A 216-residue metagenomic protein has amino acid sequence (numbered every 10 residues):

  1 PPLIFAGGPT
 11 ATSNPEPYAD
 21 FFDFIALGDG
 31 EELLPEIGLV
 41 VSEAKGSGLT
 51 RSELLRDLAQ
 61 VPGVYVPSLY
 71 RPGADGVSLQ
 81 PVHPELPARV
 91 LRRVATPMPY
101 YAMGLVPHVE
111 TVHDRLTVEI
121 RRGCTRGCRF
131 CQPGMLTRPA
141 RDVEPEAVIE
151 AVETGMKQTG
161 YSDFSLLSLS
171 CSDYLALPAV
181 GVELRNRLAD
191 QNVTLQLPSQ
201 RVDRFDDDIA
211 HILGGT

Functional and structural regions predicted by a protein language model:
P1-Q80: Glycine-rich beta-alpha loop elements in corrinoid/cobalamin-binding modules across cobalamin-dependent enzymes
I4-G7, A11-S13, L34, L116-C124 (+2 more regions): Structured alpha-helical segments in the cores of large, soluble enzyme domains
T12-N14, L34-P35, P72-A74, T125-R129 (+4 more regions): Flexible loop/turn segments at secondary-structure boundaries
D23, V64, G123-C124, C128-C131 (+2 more regions): Conserved structural-core and active-site-/substrate-pathway-adjacent residues in large, well-folded domains of enzymes
V61, H113-T117, T125, Y161-D163 (+1 more regions): Active-site lining segments that contact anionic ligands and/or coordinate catalytic metals
P72-T117: N-terminal [4Fe-4S]-dependent radical SAM core
E110-E146: Canonical Radical SAM [4Fe-4S] cluster-binding loop centered on the CxxxCxxC motif and its immediate flanking residues
T154-T216: Conserved SAM/AdoMet-binding glycine-rich loop
